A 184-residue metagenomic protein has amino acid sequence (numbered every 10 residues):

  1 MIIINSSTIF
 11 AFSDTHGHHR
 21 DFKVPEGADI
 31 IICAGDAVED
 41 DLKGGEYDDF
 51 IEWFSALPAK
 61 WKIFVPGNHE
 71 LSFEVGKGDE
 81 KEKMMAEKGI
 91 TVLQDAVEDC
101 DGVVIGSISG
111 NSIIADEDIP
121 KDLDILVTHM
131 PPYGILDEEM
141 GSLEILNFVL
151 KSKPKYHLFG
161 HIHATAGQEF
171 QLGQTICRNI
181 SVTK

Functional and structural regions predicted by a protein language model:
I2-I3, Q94-G102, Q168-L172: Short acidic-hydrophobic surface loop/beta-edge motif
S6-H16, G102-N111, I125-H129, I176-S181: Active-site-proximal beta-strand elements of phosphoester/diester hydrolases
F12-C100: Core catalytic region of metal-dependent phosphoesterases/phosphodiesterases, especially metallo-beta-lactamase-like
D14, D36, K62, G67 (+5 more regions): Divalent metal-coordination and catalytic microenvironments
H16, A37-V38, N68-E70, V97 (+4 more regions): Catalytic metal-binding/acid-base residues of hydrolase active sites
I30, D124-I125, K155-Y156: Short, Asp-centered acidic motifs that coordinate Mg2+ and/or phosphate in catalytic or ligand-binding sites
W61-I63, M84-A86, Y133-K184: Conserved beta-sheet core of the metallophosphoesterase superfamily
D101-F148: Binuclear metal-dependent hydrolase catalytic cores centered on His/Asp/Glu-rich metal-binding motifs
